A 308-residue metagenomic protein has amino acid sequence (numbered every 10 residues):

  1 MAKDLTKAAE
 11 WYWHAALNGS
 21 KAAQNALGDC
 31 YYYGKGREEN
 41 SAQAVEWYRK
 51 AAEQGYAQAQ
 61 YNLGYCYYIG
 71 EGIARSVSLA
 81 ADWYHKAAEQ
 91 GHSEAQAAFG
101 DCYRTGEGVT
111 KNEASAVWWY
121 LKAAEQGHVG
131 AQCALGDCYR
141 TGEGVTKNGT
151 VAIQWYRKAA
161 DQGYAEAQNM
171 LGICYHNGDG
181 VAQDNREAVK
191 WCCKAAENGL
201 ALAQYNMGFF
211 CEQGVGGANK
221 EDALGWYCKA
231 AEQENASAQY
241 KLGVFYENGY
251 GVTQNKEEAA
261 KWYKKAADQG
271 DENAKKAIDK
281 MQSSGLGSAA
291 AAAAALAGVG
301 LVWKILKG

Functional and structural regions predicted by a protein language model:
M1, A26-Y33, R37, N62-I69 (+6 more regions): Hydrophobic face of amphipathic alpha-helices that form TPR/SEL1-like repeat modules and related alpha-solenoid
Y12, L17-S20, Y33-K35, N40 (+17 more regions): Short helix-capping/linker turns of helical repeat alpha-solenoids
Y84, Y227, Q254-E272, D279: TPR/TPR-like (Sel1-like) alpha-helical repeat modules
S284-S288, V299-G308: Short hydrophobic alpha-helical membrane-entry/anchor segments
